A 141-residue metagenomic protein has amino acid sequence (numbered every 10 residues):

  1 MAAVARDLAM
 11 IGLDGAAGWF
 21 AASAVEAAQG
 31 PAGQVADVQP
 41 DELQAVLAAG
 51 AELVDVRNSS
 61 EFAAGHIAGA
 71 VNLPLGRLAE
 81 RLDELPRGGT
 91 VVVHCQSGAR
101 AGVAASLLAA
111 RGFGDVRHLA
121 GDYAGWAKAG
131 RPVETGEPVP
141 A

Functional and structural regions predicted by a protein language model:
M1-E52, V56-A141: Rhodanese-like catalytic fold shared by cysteine-dependent sulfurtransferases and DSP/PTP-type phosphatases
